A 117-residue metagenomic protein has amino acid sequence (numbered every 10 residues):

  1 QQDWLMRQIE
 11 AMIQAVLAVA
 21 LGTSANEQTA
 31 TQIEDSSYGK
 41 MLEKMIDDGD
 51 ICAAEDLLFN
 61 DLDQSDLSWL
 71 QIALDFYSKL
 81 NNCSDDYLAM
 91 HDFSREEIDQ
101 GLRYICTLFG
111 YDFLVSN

Functional and structural regions predicted by a protein language model:
Q1-W4, E27, M90: Non-transmembrane, amphipathic alpha-helical segments
Q2, K40, K44, D63: Short, charged/polar micro-motifs that form catalytic or ligand-binding hotspots
I9, V16, I51, L57-L58 (+1 more regions): Inward-facing hydrophobic residues that define packing positions of alpha-helical scaffold repeats
M12, M41-M45, Y77-S78: Conserved small-residue packing positions in alpha-helical repeats and bundles
L17-Y38, D56-L88: Short, charge-rich amphipathic alpha-helical segments embedded in non-transmembrane helical bundles/solenoids
S36-A53: Alpha-helical segment of the N-proximal tetratricopeptide repeat
L74-N117: Amphipathic alpha-helical binding modules
